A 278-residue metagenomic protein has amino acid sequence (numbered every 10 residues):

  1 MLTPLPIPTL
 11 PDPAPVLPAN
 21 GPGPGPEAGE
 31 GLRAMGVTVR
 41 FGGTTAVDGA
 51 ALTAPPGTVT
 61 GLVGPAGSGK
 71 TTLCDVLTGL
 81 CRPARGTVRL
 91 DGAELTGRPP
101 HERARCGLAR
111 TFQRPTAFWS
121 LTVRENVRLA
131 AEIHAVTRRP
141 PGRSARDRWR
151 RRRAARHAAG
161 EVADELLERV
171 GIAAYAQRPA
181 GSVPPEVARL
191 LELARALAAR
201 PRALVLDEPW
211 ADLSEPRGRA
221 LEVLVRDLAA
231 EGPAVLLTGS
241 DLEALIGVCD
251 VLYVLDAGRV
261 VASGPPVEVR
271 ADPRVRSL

Functional and structural regions predicted by a protein language model:
V63-P65: The feature captures the beta-strand-to-loop junction immediately N-terminal to the Walker
T78: Helix-to-loop junction immediately C-terminal to a conserved catalytic motif
P141-Y175: Conserved ABC ATPase "signature" region
L193: Hydrophobic anchor residue at the start of the ABC signature
L245-G247: A short, surface-exposed alpha-helical micro-motif characterized by mixed small hydrophobic and charged/polar residues
